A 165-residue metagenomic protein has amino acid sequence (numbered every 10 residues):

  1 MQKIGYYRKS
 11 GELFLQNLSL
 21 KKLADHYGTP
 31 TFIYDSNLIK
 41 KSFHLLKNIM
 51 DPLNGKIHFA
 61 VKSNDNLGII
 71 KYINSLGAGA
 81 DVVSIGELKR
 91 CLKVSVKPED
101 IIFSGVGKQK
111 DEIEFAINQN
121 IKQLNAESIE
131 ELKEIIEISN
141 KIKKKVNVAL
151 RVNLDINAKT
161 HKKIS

Functional and structural regions predicted by a protein language model:
M1-N147: A charged N-terminal "starter" segment
M1-Q2, L154-S165: Active-site loop/helix belt of alpha/beta enzymes
K143-N157: Glycine-rich, aromatic-flanked loop segments that form ligand/cofactor-binding clefts across common enzyme folds
